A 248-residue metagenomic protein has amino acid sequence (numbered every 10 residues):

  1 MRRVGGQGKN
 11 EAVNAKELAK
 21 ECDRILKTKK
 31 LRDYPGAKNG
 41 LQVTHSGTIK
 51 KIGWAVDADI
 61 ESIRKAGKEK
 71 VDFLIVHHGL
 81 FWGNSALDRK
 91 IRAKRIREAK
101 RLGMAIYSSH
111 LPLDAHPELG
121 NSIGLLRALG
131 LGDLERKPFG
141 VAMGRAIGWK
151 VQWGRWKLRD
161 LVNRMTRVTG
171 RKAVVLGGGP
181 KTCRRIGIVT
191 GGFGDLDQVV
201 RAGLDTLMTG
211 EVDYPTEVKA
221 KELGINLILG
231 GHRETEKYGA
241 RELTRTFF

Functional and structural regions predicted by a protein language model:
M1-A12: N-terminal amphipathic/basic-hydrophobic helices that include classical n-h-c signal peptides and signal-anchor
E11-F248: Active-site catalytic microenvironments in core metabolic enzymes, especially phosphate/sugar-handling
